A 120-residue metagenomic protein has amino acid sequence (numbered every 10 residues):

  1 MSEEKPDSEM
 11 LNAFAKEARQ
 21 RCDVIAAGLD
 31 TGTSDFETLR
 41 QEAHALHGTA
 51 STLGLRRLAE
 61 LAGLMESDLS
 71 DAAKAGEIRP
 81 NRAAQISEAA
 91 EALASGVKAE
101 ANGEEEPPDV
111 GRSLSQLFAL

Functional and structural regions predicted by a protein language model:
M1-L120: Non-catalytic helical tethers at domain boundaries
